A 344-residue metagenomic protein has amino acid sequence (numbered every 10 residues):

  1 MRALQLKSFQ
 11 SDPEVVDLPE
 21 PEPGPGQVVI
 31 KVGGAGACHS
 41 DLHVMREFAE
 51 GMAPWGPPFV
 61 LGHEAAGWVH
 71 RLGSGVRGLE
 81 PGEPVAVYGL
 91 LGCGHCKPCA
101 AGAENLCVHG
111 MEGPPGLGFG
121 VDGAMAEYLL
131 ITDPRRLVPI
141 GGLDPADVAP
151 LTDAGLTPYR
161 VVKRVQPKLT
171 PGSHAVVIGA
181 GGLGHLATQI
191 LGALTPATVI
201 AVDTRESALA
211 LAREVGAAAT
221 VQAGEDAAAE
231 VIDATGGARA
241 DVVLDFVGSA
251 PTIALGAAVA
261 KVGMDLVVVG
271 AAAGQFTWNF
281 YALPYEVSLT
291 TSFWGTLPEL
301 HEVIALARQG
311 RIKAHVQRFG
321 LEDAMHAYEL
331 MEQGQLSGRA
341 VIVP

Functional and structural regions predicted by a protein language model:
M1, A254, A258, L297-P344: C-terminal hydrophobic helical "lid"/dimerization subdomain of Rossmann-like NAD(P)H-dependent oxidoreductases
R2, E14, K31, A66-W68 (+1 more regions): Residues located in well-ordered beta-strands
P19-E20, G56-G62, G116-V121, Y128-L129 (+1 more regions): Short Gly/Pro-enriched turn/cap motifs at secondary-structure boundaries
P21-A35, A49-A100, G141-L143: Glycine-rich beta-strand-centered segment in the early N-terminal region that forms part of a ligand/cofactor-binding
C38, G89-L137, G141, P145: Cysteine-cluster motifs in flexible loop/terminal segments that predominantly coordinate metals
Y128, R136, G141-E225, A229-E230: Mid-domain Rossmann-like dinucleotide-binding core that forms the NAD(H)/NADP(H) cofactor-binding site
P167-P171, L194-A197, A210-S288: Glycine-rich cofactor phosphate-binding loops and adjacent beta1-alpha1 units of small-molecule cofactor enzyme domains
